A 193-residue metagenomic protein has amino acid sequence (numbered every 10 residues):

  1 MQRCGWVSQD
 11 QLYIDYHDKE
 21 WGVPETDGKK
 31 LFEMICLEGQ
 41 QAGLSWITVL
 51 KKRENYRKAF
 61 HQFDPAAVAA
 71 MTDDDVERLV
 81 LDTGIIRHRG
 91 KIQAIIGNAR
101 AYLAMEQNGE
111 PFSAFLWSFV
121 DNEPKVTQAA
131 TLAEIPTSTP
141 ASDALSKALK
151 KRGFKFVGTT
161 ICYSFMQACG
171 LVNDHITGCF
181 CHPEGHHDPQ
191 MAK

Functional and structural regions predicted by a protein language model:
M1-K193: HhH-family (HhH-GPD) DNA N-glycosylase catalytic core used in base-excision repair
